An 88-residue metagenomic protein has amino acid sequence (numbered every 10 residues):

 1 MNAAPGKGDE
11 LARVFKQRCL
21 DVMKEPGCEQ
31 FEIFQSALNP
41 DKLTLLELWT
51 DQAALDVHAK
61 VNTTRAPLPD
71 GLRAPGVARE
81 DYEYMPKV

Functional and structural regions predicted by a protein language model:
M1-N2, E32-K60: Short, well-ordered beta-strand segments in beta-rich or mixed alpha/beta enzyme and ligand-binding folds
N2-L11: Short, surface-exposed ligand-recognition loops at beta-strand->loop->(often short) alpha-helix junctions that present
V14: Short, acidic/polar
Q17-E29, L48-E83: An amphipathic, aromatic/His-enriched active-site/gating alpha helix that lines ligand/cofactor pockets
Y84-V88: Short hydrophobic/aromatic patches at helix-to-coil boundaries
